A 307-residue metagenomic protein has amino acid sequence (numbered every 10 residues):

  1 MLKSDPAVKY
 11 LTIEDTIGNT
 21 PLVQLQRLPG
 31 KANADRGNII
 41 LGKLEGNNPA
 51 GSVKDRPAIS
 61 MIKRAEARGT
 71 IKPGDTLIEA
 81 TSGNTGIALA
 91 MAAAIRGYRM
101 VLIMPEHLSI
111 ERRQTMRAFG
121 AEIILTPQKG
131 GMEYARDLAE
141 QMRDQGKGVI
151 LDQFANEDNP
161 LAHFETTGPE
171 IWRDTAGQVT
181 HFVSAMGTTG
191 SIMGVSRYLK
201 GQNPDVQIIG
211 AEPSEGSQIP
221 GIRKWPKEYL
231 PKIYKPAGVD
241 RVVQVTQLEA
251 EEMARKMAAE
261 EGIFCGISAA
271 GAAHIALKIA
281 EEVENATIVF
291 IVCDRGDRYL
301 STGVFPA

Functional and structural regions predicted by a protein language model:
M1-A307: PLP-dependent amino-acid enzyme catalytic core
